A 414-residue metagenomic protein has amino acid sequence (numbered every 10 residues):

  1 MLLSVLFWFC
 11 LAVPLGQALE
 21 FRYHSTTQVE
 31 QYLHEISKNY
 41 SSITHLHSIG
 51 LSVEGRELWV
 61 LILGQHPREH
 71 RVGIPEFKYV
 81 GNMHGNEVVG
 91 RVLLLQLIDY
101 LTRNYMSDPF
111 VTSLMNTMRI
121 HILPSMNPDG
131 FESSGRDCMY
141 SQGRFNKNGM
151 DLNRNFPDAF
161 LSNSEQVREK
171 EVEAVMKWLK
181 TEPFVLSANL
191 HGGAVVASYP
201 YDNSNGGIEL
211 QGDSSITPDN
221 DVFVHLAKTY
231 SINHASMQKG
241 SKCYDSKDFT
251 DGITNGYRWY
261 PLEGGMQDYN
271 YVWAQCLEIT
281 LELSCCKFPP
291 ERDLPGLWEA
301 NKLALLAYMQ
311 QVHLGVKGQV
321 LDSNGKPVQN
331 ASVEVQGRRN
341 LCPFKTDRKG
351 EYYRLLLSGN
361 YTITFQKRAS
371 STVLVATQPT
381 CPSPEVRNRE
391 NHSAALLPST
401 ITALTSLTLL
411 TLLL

Functional and structural regions predicted by a protein language model:
L2-A18, T400-L413: Cleavable N-terminal signal peptides of Sec/SRP-targeted secreted and luminal proteins
H66-K228, I232-G252, Y271, T280-C285 (+1 more regions): Active-site/substrate-binding loop(s) of hydrolase catalytic cores
P289, L294-G315, P382-N388: Beta-strand-rich domain onsets/edges
V316, D322-L341, S358: Short, ordered, surface-exposed loop/turn motifs in non-cytosolic proteins
V335-S358, T411-L414: Short, acidic Ser/Thr/Gly-rich low-complexity loop/linker segments typical of extracellular and cell-surface proteins
G359-A369: A short, solvent-exposed beta-strand micro-motif common in secreted/extracellular proteins
S371-C381: Edge beta-strands of extracellular beta-sandwich domains
E385-A403: C-terminal GPI-anchoring signal of eukaryotic secretory precursors
